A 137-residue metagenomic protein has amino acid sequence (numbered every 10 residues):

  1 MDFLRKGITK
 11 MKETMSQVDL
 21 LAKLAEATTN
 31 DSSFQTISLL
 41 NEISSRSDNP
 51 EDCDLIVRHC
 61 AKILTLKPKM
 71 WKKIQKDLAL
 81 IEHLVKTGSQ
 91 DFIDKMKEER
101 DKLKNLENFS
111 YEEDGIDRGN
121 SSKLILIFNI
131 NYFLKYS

Functional and structural regions predicted by a protein language model:
M1-S137: Alpha-helical scaffold domains
